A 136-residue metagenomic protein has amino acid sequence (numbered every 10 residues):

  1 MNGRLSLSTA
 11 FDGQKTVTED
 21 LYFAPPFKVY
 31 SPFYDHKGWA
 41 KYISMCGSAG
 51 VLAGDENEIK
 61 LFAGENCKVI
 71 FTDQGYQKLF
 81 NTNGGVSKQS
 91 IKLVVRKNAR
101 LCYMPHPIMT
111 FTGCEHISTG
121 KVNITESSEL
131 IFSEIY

Functional and structural regions predicted by a protein language model:
M1-Y136: Conserved beta-strand/loop scaffold segments within soluble protein domains that form the structured core and edges
